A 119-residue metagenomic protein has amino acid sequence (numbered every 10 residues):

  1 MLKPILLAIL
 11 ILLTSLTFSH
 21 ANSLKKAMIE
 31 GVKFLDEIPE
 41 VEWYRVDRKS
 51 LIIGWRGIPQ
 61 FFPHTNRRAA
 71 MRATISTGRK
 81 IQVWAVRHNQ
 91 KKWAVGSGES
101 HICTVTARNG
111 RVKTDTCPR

Functional and structural regions predicted by a protein language model:
P4-S15: Sec-dependent N-terminal signal peptides
L7, H20, K26, I81-W84: Residue-level detector of intrinsically disordered, flexible termini and proteolytic processing junctions
I11-L13, W43, A107: Generic marker of residues within folded, mature protein domains
S19-S50, R111-R119: N-proximal, solvent-exposed amphipathic alpha-helical segments enriched in charged/polar residues
E40-K91: Mature extracytoplasmic domains of secretory-pathway proteins
I75-R119: Compact alpha-helical subdomains of small soluble proteins
